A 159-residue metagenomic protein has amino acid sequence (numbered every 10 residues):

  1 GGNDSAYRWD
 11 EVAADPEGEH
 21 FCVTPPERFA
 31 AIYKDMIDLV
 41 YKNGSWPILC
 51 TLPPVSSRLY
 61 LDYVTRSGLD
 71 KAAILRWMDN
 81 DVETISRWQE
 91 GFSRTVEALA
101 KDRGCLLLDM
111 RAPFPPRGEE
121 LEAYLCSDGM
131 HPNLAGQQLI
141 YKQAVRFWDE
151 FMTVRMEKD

Functional and structural regions predicted by a protein language model:
G1-K158: Alpha-helical cap/lid subdomain in secreted, periplasmic, or secretory-pathway luminal O-acyl-processing enzymes
